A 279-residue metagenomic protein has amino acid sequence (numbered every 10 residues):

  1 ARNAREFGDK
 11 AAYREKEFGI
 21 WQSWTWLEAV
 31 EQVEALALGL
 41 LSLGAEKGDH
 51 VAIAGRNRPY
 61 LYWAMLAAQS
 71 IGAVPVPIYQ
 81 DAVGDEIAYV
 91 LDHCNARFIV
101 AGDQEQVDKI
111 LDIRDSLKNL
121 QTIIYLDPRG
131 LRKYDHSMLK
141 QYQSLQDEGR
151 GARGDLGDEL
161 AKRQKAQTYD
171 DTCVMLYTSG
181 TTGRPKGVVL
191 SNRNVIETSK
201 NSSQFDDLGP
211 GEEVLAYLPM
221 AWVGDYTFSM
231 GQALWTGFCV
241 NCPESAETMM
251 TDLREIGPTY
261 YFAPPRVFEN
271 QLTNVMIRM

Functional and structural regions predicted by a protein language model:
G8-A11, I124-Y125, Q143-Y177, R184 (+1 more regions): Conserved pre-ATP/AMP-binding loop-to-beta segment of ANL
D9-R58, Y62-L66, V83-A88, M138-Q146 (+1 more regions): Conserved AMP-binding/adenylate-forming core of the ANL superfamily
S23-L27, K165, C173-S199: Conserved AMP-binding A3 loop
L43, S70-E148: Structural core segment of the AMP-binding/adenylate-forming
H50, R56-V76, Q80-G84, D92-F98 (+2 more regions): A short helix-loop-beta submotif of the ANL/AMP-binding
V51, A68, I99, T172 (+4 more regions): Conserved S/T- and glycine-rich ATP-binding loop of Class I adenylate-forming
R56, I99-L111, P128-R129, P258-M279: Adenylate-forming
I196-E213, M220-M279: Conserved AMP-binding/adenylation subdomain of ANL enzymes
